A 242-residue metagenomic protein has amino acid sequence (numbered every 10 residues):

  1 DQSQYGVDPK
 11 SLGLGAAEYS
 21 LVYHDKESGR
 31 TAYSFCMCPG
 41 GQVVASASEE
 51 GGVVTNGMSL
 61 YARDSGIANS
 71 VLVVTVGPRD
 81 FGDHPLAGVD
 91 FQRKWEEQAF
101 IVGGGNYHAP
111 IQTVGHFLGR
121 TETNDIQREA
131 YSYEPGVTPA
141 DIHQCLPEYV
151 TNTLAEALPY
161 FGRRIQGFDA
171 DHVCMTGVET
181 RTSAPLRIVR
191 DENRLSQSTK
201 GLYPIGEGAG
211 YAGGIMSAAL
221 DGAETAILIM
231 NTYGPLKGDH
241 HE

Functional and structural regions predicted by a protein language model:
D1-E242: Residues forming the flavin
